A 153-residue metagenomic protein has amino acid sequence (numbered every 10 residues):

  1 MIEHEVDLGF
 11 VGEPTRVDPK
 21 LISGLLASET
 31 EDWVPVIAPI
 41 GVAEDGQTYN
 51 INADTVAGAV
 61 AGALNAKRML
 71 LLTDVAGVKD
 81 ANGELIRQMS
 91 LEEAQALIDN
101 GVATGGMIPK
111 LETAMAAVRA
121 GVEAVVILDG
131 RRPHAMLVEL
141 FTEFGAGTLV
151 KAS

Functional and structural regions predicted by a protein language model:
M1-R132, V138, F144, A152-S153: Nucleotide/pyrophosphate-binding catalytic subdomain
T148: A broad, low-specificity signal marking well-ordered, structured residues that form hydrophobic/aromatic
